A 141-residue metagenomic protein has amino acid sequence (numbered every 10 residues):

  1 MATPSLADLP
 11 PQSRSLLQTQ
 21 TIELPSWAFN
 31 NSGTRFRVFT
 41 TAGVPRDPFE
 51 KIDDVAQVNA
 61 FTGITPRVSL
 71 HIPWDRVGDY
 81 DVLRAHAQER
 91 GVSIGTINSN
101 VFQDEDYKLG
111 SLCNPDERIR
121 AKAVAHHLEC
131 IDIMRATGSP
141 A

Functional and structural regions predicted by a protein language model:
M1-A136: N-terminal pre-domain/capping segments
P140-A141: Conserved C-terminal portion of the radical SAM core fold that forms the substrate/S-adenosylmethionine-binding
